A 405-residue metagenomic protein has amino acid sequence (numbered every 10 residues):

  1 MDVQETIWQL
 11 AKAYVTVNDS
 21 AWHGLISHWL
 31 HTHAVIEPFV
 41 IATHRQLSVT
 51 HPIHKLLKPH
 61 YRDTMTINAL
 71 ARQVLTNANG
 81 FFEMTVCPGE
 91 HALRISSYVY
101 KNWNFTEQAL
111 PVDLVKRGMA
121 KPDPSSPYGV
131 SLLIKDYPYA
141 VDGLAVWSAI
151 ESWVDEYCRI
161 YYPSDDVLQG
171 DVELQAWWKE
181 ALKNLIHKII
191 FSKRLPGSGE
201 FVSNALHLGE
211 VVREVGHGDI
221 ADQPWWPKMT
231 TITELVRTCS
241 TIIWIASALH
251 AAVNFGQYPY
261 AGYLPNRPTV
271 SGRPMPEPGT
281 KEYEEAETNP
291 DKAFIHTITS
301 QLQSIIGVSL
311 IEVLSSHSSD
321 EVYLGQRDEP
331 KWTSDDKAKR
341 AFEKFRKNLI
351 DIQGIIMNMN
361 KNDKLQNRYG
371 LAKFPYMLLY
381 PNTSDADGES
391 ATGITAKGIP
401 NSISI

Functional and structural regions predicted by a protein language model:
M1-I405: Long, compositionally biased charged/polar stretches
